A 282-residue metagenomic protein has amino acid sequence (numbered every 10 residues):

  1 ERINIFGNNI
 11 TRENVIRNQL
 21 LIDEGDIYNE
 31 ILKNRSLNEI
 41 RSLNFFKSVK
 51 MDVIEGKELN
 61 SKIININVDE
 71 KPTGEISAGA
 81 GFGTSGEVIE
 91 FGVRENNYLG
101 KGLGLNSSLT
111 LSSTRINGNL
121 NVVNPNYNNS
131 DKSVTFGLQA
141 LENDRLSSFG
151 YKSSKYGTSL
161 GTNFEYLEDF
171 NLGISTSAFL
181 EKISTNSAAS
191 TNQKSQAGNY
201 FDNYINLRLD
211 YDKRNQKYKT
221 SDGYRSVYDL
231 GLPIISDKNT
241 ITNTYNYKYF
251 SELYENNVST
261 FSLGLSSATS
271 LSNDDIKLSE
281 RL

Functional and structural regions predicted by a protein language model:
R2-F6, L21-I27, N106-S107, S147: Second-shell loop/turn segments in exported
N8, T244-F250, S262-S270: Generalized protein targeting/export and membrane-interface segments
I10-D23: N-terminal periplasmic "start-of-domain" segments of outer-membrane beta-barrel proteins
N29-V227, S251-F261: Gram-negative/organellar outer-membrane beta-barrel architecture
K62, N256-L282: Extracytoplasmic gating/loop element in the C-terminal half of outer-membrane beta-barrel translocons and assembly
L141, D229-I235, S266-S270: Short glycine-rich beta-strand segments
S236-K238, N243-N257: Repeat-solenoid scaffold signature
